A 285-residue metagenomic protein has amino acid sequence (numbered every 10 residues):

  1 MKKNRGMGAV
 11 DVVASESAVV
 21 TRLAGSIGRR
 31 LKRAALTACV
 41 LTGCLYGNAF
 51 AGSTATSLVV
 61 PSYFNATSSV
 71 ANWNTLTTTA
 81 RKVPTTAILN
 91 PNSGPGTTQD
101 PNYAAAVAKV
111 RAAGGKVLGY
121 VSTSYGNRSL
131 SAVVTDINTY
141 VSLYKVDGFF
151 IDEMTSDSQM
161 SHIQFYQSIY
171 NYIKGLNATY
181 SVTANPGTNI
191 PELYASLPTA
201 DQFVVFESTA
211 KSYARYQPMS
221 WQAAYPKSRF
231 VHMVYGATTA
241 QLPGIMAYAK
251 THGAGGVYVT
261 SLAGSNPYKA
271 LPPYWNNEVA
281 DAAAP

Functional and structural regions predicted by a protein language model:
N4-V10, E16-L36: Bacterial N-terminal signal peptides that target proteins for export
D11, V19, V146-F150: Glycine-centered small-residue hotspots that permit tight backbone geometry or close packing
A14, L41, A247-T251: Short, hydrophobic/amphipathic alpha-helical patches that form generic packing surfaces within helical domains
R30-L31, L45-A49: N-terminal twin-arginine translocation
A35-C44: Bacterial N-terminal signal peptides
A38, A49-F50: Cleavable N-terminal signal peptides
A51-P285: Glycan-processing catalytic domains of CAZymes
